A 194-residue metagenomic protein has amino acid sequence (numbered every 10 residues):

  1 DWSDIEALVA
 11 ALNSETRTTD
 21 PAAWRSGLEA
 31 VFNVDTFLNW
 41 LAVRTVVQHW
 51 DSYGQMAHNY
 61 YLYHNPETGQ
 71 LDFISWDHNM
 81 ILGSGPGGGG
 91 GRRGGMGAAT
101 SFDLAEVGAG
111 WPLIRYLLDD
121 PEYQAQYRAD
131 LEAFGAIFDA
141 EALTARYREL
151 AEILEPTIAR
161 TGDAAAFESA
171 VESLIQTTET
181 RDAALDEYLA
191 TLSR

Functional and structural regions predicted by a protein language model:
D1-Q55, N59-R194: Middle-to-C-terminal accessory/interaction subdomains
